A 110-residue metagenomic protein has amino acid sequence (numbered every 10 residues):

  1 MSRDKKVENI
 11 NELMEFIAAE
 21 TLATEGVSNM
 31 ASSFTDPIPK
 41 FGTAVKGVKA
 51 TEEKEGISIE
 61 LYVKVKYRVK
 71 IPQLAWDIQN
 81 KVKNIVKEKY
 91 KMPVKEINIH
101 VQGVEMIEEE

Functional and structural regions predicted by a protein language model:
M1-V69, W76, E88, M92-E110: Contiguous, often N-terminal, cationic amphipathic patches that form binding interfaces
I78-V82: A short beta-strand micro-motif common to beta-rich folds, especially ectodomain repeats
